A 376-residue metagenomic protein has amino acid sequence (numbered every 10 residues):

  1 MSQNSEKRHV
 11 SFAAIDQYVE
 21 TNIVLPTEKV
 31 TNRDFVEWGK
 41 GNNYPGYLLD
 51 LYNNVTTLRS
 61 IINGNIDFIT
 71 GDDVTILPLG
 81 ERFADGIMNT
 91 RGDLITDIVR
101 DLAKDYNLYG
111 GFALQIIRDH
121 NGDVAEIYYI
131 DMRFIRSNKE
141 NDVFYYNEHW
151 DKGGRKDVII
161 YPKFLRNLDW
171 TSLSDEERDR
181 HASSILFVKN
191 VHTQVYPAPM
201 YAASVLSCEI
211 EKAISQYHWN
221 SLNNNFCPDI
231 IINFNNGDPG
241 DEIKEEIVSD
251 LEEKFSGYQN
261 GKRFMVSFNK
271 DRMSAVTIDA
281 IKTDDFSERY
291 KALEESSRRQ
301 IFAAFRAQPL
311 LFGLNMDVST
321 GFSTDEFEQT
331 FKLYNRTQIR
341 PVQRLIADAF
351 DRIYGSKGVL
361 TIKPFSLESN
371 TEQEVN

Functional and structural regions predicted by a protein language model:
M1-I66, T70-N269: Structured, contiguous alpha/beta core segments that scaffold functional sites
N190-A349, V359-P364: A contiguous, surface-oriented mixed alpha/beta subdomain in the mid-to-C-terminal portion of proteins that forms
Q373-N376: Extended, compositionally biased alpha-helical segments that mediate assembly or anchoring
